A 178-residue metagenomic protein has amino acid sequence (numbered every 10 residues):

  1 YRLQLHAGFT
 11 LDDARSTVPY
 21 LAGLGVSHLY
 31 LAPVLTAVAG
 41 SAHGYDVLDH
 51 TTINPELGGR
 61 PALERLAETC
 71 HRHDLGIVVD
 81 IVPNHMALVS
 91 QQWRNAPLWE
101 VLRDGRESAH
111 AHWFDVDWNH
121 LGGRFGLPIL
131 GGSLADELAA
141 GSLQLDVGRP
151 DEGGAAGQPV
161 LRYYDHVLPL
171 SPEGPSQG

Functional and structural regions predicted by a protein language model:
Y1-G178: Acidic/aromatic-lined carbohydrate-recognition and catalytic surfaces of CAZymes acting on diverse glycans
